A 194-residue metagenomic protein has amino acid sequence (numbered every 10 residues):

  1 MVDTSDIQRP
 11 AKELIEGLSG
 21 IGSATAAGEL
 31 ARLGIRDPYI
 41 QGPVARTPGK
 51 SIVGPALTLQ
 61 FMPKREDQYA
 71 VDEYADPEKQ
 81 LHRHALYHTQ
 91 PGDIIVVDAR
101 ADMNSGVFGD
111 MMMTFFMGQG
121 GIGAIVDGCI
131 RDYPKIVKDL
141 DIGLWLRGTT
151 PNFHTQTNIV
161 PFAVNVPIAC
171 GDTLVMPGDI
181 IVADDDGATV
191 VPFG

Functional and structural regions predicted by a protein language model:
M1-P177, V191-G194: Feature captures the catalytic cores and cofactor-binding loops of soluble hydro-lyases/lyases that act on carboxylate
I181, D186-T189: Channel- or pocket-lining gating/hinge segments that regulate access to a cavity or pore
